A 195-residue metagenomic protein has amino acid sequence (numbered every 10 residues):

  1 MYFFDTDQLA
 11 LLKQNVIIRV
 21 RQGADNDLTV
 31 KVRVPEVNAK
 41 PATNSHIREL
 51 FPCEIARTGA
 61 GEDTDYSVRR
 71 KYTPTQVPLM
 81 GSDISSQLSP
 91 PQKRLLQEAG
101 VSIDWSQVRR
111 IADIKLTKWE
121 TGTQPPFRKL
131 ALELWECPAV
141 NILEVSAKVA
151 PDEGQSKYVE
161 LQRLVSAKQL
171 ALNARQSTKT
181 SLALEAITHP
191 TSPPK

Functional and structural regions predicted by a protein language model:
M1-K195: Phosphate-end processing signature that detects enzymes handling 5′-triphosphorylated RNA and polyphosphate
